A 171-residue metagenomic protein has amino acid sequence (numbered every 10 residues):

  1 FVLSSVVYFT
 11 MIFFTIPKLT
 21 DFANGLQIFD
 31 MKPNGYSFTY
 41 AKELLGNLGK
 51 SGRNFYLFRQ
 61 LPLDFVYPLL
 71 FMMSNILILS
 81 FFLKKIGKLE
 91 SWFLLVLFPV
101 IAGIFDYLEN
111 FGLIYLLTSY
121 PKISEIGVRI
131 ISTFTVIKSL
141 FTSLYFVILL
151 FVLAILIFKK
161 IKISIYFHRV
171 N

Functional and structural regions predicted by a protein language model:
F1-R59: Interfacial loop at the N-terminal end of multi-pass membrane proteins
F9-L19, L79-F82, N110-T118, L150-K160: Transmembrane helix-loop junctions and nearby membrane-interface residues
F13-L26, F65-M72, G103, Y107-G112: Transmembrane alpha-helix/helix-exit interface in multi-pass inner-membrane proteins
G52-R59, K84-L94, I123-I137: Membrane-interfacial loop-to-transmembrane-helix junctions in polytopic alpha-helical membrane proteins
R59-L79, F146-L150: Hydrophobic alpha-helical transmembrane segments
L70-L95, K160-N171: Cytoplasmic juxtamembrane regions at transmembrane-helix boundaries
L79-T118: Hydrophobic alpha-helical transmembrane segments of integral membrane proteins
A102-F151: Alpha-helical transmembrane segments of multi-pass integral membrane proteins, characterized by long hydrophobic
